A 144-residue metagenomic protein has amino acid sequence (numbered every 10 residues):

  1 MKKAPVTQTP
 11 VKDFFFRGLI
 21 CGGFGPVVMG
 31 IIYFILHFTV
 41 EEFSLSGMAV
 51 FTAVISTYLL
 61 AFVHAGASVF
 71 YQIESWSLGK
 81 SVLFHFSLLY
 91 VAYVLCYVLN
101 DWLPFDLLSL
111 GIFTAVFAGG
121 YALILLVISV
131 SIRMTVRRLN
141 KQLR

Functional and structural regions predicted by a protein language model:
M1-A4, R137-R144: Short, charged juxtamembrane terminal tails flanking transmembrane helices
M1-V40: N-terminal signal-anchor transmembrane alpha-helix
G30, F34, G66, F70 (+1 more regions): Alpha-helical transmembrane segments of multipass membrane proteins
F34-E42, V98-P104: Juxtamembrane "helix-exit" motif on the non-cytosolic side of transmembrane helices
L36-G79: Membrane-helix boundary/interface segments in integral membrane proteins
S44-V50, K80-S81, D106-V116: Non-cytosolic membrane-interface motifs at loop->transmembrane helix junctions
H85-L110: C-terminal halves and exits of single transmembrane alpha-helices
A118-R138: Membrane-water interface at the C-terminal end of transmembrane alpha helices
